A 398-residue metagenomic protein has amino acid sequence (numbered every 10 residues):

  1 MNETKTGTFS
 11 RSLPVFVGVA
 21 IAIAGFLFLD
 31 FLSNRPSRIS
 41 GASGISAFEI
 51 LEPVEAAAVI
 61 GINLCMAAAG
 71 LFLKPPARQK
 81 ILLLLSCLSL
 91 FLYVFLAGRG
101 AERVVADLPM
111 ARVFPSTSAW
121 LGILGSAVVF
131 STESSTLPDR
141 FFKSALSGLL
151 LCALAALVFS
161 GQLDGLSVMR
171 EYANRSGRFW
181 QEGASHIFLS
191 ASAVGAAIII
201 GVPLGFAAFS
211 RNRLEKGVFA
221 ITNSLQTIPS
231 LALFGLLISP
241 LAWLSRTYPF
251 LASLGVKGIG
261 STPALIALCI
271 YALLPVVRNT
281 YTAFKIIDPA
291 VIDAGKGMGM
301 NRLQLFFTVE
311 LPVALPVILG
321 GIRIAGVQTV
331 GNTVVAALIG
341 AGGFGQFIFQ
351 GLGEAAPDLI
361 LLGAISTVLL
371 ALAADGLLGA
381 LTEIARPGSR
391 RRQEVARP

Functional and structural regions predicted by a protein language model:
M1-S185, S389-P398: N-terminal, non-cleaved signal-anchor transmembrane helix
M66-F72, R140-K143, L251-V256, K285 (+1 more regions): C-terminal transmembrane helix and the adjacent membrane-cytosol boundary/short C-terminal tail of inner/organellar
A106-A111, F234-P275: Membrane-interfacial helix termini and adjacent extracytoplasmic/periplasmic loops of multi-pass transporters
V113-T117, F179-A207, I322, G326: Transmembrane alpha-helix signature in integral membrane proteins
T132, S192-N223, G235: Transmembrane-helix boundary motif in ABC transporter permease subunits
S239, N332-T367, R386-A396: Glycine-rich helix-loop "coupling/hinge" segments at transmembrane-helix boundaries in multipass transporters
I287-A314, A341: Short helix-to-coil transition segments within interhelical loops that connect adjacent transmembrane helices
L303-A336, L362: Transmembrane alpha-helices
